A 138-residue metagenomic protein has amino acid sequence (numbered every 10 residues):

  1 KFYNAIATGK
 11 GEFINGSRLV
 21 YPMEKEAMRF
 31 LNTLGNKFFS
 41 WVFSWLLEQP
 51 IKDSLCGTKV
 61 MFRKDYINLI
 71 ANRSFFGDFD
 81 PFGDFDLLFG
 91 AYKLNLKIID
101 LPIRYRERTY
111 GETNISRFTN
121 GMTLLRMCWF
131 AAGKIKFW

Functional and structural regions predicted by a protein language model:
K1-G77, P81, R108-F118, M122-L125: Acceptor/aglycone-binding surface of glycosyltransferases and processive sugar-polymer synthases
R18, K93, M127-F130: Charged/polar positions on well-ordered alpha helices
Q49-P50, F75-G77, L88-R106: Catalytic donor-sugar/metal-binding loop of nucleotide-sugar-dependent glycosyltransferases
F62-D65, L96-K97, A131: Secondary-structure boundary/capping motif
R126-W138: C-terminal, non-catalytic tails of nucleotide-sugar-dependent glycosyltransferases
